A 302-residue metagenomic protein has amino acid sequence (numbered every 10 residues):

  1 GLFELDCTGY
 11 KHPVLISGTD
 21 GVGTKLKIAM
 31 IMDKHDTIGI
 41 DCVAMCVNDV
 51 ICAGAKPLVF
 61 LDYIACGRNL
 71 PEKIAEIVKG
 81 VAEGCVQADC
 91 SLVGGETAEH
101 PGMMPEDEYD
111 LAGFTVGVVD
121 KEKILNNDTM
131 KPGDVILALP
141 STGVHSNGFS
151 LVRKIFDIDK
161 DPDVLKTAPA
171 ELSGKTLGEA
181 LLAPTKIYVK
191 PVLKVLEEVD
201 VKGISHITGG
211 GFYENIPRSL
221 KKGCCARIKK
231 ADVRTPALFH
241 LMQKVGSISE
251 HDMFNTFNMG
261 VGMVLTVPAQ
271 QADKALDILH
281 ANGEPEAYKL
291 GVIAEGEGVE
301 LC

Functional and structural regions predicted by a protein language model:
G1-T142: Glycine-rich phosphate/pyrophosphate-binding loop regions near the starts of catalytic domains
T8, G21-G23, V116-V118, T142-V144 (+4 more regions): Short, glycine-/Ser/Thr-/acidic-enriched flexible segments
L26-I28, G148-S150, A287: A short, polar/proline- and glycine-enriched secondary-structure boundary/capping micro-motif
G54-K56, L151, D200, E286: Short loop/turn motifs at secondary-structure junctions
K73-A88, M104-Y109, P162-K166, E171-L182 (+1 more regions): Glycine-/charge-enriched secondary-structure boundary and capping motifs
D110, K123-L177: Short, acidic (Asp/Glu-rich) active-site segment that either coordinates a divalent metal cofactor
